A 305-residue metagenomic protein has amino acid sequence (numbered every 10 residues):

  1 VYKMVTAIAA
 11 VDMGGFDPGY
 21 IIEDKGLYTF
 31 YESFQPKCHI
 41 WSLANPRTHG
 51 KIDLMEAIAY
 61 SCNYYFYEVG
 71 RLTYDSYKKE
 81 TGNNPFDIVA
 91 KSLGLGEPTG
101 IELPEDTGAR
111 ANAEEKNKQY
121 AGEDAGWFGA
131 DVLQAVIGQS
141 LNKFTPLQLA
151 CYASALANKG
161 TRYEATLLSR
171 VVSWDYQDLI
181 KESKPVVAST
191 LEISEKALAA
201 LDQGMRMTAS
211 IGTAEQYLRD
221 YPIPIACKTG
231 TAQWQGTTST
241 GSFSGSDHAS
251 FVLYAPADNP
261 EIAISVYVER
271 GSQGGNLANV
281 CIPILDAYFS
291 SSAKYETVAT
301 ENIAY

Functional and structural regions predicted by a protein language model:
V1, V5-E269, Y305: Beta-lactam-recognizing serine transpeptidase/beta-lactamase-like catalytic domain environment
L149, Q273-I282: Short, charged, low-complexity patches
D178-A188, A278-Y305: Short, gly/Ser/Thr-rich active-site loops of penicillin-recognizing serine hydrolases
